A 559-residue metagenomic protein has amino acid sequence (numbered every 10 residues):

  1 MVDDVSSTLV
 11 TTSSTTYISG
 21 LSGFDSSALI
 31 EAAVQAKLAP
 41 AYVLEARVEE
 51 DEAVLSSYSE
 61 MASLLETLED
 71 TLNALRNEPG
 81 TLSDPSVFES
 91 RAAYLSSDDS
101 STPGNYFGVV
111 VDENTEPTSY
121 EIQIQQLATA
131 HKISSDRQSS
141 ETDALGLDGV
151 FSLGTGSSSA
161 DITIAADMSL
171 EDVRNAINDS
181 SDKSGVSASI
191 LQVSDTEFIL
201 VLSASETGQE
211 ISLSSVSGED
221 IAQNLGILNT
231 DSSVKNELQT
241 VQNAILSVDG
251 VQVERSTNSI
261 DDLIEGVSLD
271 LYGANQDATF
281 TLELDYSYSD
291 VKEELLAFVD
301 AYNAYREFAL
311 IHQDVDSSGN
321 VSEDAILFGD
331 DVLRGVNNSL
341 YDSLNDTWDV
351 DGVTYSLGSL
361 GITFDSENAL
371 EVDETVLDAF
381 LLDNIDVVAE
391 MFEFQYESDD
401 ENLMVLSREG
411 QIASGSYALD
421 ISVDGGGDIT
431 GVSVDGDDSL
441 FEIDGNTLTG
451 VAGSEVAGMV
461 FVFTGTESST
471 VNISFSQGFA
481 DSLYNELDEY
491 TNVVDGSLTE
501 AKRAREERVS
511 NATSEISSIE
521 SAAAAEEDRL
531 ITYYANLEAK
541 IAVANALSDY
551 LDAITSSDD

Functional and structural regions predicted by a protein language model:
M1-E49, D70-I199, S203-A304, F308 (+2 more regions): Bacterial flagellar/type III secretion structural subunits and associated motility module proteins, recognized via
A41, A62, P79, S184 (+4 more regions): Secondary-structure transition/capping residues
E45-R76, V299-A301, Y305-V321, I326 (+1 more regions): Contiguous, amphipathic alpha-helical segments that mediate oligomerization or scaffolding in large protein assemblies
S59-E60, T129-R137, L310-Q313, A542-D552: Short amphipathic alpha-helical segments with coiled-coil-like heptad repeat character
L65, D136, I264-E265, D316 (+1 more regions): Short amphipathic alpha-helical leader/targeting segments
V193-F198, I311-G329, L333, R529 (+2 more regions): Acidic/histidine-enriched alpha-helical segments
T513, E520, I531, I541-D552 (+1 more regions): Long, low-complexity, Ser/Pro/acidic-rich regulatory segments that adjoin or follow extended alpha-helical scaffold
